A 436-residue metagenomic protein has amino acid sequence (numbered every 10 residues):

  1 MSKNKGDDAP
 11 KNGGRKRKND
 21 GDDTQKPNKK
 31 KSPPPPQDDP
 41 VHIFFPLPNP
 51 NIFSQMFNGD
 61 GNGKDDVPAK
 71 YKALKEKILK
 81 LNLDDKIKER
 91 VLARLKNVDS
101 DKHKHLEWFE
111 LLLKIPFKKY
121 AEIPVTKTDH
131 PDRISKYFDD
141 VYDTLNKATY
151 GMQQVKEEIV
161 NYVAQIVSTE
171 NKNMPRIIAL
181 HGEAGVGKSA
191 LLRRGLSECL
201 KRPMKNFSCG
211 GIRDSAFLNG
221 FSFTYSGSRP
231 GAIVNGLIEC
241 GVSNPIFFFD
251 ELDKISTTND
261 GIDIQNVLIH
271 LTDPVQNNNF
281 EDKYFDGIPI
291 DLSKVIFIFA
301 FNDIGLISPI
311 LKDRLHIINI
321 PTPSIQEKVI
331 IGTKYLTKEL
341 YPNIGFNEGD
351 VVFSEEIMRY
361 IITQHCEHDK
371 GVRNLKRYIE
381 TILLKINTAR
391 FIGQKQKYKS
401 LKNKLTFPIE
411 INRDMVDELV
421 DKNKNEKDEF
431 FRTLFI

Functional and structural regions predicted by a protein language model:
M1-I115: N-terminal accessory segments that target, anchor, or regulate ATP-driven/P-loop NTPase machines and associated
K80-D84, G241, D303-D313, I317-R377 (+1 more regions): Conserved C-terminal "switch" segment of AAA+ ATPases
K88-A121, P131-H181, I233, I386: Pre-Walker A (pre-P-loop) alpha-helix and adjacent loop at the N terminus of AAA/AAA+ ATPase modules, a conserved
N171-C209, I238: Walker A/P-loop
E198-S228, G236, E327: AAA+/P-loop NTPase substrate/partner-engagement loops
C240-N244, F280-A300, G349-F353, L405-I411: AAA+/SF3 P-loop NTPase mechanochemical coupling elements
D253-I290: Conserved catalytic/switch belt of AAA+ P-loop NTPases
R373, Y378-I436: C-terminal engagement/docking regions of AAA+ P-loop ATPases
